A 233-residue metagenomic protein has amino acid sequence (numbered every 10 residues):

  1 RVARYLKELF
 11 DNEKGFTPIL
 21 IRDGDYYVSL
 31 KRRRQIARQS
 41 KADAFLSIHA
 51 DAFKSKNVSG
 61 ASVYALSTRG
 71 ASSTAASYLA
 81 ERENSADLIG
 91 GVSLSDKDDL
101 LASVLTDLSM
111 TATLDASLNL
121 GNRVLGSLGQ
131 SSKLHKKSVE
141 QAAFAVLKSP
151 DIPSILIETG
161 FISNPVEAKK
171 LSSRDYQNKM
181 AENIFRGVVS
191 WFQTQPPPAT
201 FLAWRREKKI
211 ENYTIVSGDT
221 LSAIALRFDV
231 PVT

Functional and structural regions predicted by a protein language model:
R1-V92, L114, L118: Catalytic-core regions of hydrolytic enzymes
Y5, R32, I36, K41 (+10 more regions): Extracytoplasmic/secreted proteins, especially bacterial periplasmic and envelope-associated proteins
G15, S103-V104: Acidic/histidine-rich, surface-exposed loop or edge segments in extracytoplasmic proteins
I21-Y27, R34, S62-R69, L105-D115 (+4 more regions): Second-shell loop/turn segments in exported
A44, K54, L105-F201: Active-site-adjacent mobile loop/cap segments within catalytic or ligand-binding domains
V92-L101, L156, L202-R205: Flexible hinge/switch segments at interdomain interfaces of large molecular machines
W204-V232: Primarily a LysM-type cell-wall glycan-binding module
